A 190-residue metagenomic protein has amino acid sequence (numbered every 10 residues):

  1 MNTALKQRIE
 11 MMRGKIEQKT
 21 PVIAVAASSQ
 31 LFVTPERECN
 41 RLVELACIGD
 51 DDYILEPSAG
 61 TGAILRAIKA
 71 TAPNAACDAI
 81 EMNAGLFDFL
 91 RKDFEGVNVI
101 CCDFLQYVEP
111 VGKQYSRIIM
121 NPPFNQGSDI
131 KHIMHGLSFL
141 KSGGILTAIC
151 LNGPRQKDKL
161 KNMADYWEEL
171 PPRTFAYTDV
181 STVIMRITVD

Functional and structural regions predicted by a protein language model:
M1-D190: Class I S-adenosyl-L-methionine-dependent methyltransferase catalytic core
